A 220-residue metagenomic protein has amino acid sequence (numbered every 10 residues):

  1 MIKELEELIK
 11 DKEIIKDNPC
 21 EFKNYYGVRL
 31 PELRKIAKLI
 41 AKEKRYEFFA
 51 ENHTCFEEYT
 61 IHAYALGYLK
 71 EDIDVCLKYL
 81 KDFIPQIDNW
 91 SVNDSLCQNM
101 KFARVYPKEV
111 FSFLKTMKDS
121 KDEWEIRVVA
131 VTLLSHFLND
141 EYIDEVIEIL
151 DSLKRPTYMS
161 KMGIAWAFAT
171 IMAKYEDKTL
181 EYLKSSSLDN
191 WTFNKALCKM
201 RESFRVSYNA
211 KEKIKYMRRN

Functional and structural regions predicted by a protein language model:
M1-N220: Alpha-helical scaffold domains
